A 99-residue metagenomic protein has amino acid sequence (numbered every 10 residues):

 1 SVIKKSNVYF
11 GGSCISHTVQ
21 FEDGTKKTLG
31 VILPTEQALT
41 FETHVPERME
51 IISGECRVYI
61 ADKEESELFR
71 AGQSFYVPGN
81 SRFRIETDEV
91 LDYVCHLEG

Functional and structural regions predicted by a protein language model:
S1-L29: A short, N-terminal "cap"/entry segment at the start of jelly-roll beta-barrel domains of the cupin/DSBH fold
F10, L39-F41, V58-Y59: Short loop/turn motifs at secondary-structure junctions and domain boundaries
V19-H44, Y76-G79: Conserved short histidine dyad/triad with adjacent acidic residue
Q20-E22, Y59-A61, E86, E98: A generic structural motif
I32-P34, A61-N80: Short acidic-glycine-tyrosine-enriched beta hairpin
T43-V58: Short, conserved beta-strand element in jelly-roll/cupin
P78-G99: Ligand-binding loop in jelly-roll beta-barrel domains
